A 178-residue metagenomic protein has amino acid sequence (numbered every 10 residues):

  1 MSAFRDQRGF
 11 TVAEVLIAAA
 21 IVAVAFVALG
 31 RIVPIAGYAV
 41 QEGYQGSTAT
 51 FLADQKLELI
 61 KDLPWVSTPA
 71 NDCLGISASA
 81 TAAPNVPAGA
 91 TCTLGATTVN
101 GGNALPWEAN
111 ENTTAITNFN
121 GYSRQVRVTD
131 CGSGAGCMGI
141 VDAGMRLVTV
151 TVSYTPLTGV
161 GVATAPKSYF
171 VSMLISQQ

Functional and structural regions predicted by a protein language model:
M1-F10: N-terminal leader/signal peptides at the extreme start of proteins
F10-D54: Aliphatic-rich helix starts adjacent to a transmembrane/signal segment
S47-Q178: Low-complexity, Gly/Pro-rich coil/beta segments used as flexible assembly/activation regions
